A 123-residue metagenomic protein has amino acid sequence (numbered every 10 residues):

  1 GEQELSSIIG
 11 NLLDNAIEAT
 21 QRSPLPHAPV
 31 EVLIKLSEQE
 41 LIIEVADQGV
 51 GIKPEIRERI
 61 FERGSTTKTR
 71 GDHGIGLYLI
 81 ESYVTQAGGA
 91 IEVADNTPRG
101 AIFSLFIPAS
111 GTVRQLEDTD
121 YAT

Functional and structural regions predicted by a protein language model:
G1-I8: Conserved short strand/loop->alpha-helix "switch" segment adjacent to the catalytic nucleotide/phosphoryl-transfer site
H27-Q39: Short beta-strand/loop element within the Bergerat-fold HATPase_c
D47: Acidic ATP/Mg2+-coordinating residue in the GHKL
I52-G64: Short conserved segment of the HATPase_c
G71-E81: Glycine-rich phosphate-binding loop
V84-T85: Detector for a conserved hydrophobic position within an alpha-helical segment of the HATPase_c
G89-A90: Conserved glycine-rich
R99-F103: Glycine-rich GHKL/ HATPase_c ATP-binding element in histidine kinases
